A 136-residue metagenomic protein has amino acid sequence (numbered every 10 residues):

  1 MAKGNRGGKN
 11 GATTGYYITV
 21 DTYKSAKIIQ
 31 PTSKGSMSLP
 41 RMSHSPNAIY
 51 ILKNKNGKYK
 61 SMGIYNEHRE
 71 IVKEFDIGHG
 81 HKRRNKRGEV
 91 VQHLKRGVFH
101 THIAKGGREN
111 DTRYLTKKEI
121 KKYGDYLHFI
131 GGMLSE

Functional and structural regions predicted by a protein language model:
A2-E136: Catalytic toxin/effector domains delivered as secreted proteins or via bacterial secretion systems
